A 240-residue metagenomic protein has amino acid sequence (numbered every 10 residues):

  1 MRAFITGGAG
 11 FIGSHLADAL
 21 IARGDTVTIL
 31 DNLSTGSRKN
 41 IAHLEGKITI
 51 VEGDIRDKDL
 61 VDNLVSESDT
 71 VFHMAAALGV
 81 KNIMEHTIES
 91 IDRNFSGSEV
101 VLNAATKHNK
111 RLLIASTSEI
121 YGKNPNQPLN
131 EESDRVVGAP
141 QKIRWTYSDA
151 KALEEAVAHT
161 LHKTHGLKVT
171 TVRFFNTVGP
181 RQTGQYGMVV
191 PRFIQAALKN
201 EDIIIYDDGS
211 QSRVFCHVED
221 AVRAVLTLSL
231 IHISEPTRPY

Functional and structural regions predicted by a protein language model:
M1-F175, E219: N-terminal Rossmann-like NAD(P)+-binding domain of SDR-like oxidoreductases, especially those catalyzing
L60, K142-Y147, A196-I203, H232: Short, surface-exposed, charge-dense and proline/glycine-enriched linear segments
P125-D134, A156-V214, V218-T227: NAD(P)-dependent short-chain dehydrogenase/reductase
K151, R173, R213, T237-R238: Short, cationic motifs built from Arg/Lys/His that form the positively charged side of catalytic pockets
I231-Y240: Single conserved hydrophobic/aromatic residue that forms the stacking wall/gate of nucleotide- or nucleobase-binding
